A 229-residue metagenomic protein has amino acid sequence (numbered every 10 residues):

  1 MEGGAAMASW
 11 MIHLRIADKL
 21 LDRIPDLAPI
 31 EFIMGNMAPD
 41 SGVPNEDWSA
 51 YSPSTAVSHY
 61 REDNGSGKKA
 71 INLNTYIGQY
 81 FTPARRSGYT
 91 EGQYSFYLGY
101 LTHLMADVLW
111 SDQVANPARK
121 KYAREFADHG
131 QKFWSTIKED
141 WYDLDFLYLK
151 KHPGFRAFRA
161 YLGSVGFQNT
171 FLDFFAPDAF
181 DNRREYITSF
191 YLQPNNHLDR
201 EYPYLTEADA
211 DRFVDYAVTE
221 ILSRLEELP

Functional and structural regions predicted by a protein language model:
E2-P229: N-terminal leader/auxiliary helical segments
